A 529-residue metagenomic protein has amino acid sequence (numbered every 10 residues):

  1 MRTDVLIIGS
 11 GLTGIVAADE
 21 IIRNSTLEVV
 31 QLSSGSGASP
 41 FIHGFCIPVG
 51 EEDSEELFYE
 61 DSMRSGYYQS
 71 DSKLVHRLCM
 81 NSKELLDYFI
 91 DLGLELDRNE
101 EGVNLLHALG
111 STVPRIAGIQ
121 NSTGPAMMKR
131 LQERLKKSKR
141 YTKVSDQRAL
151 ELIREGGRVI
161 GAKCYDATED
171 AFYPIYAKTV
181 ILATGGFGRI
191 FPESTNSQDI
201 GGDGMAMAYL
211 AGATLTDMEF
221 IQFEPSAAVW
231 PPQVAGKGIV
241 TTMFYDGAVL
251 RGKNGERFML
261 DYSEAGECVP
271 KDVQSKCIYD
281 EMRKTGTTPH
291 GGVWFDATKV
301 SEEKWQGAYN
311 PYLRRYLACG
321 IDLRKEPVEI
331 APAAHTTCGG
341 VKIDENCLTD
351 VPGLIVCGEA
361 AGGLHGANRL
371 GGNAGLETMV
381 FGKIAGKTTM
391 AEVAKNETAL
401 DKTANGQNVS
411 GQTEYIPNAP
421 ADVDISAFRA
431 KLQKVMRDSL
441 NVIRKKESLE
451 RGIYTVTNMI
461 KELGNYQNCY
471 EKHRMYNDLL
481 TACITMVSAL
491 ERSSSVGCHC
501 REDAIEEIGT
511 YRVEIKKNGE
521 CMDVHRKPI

Functional and structural regions predicted by a protein language model:
M1-T13: Beta1/beta-strand and adjacent pyrophosphate-binding region of the FAD-binding site in flavoprotein oxidoreductases
M1-T3, E169-T179, D350-V351: Core beta-strand elements of the Rossmann-like FAD/NAD(P) dinucleotide-binding domain in flavoenzyme oxidoreductases
M1-T3, E20, G37-F41, Y88 (+6 more regions): Glycine- and aromatic-enriched mobile tails/lids
R23-I42: Glycine-rich FAD pyrophosphate-binding loop
I47-L78: Glycine-rich active-site loop/strand segments that organize a redox cofactor
L85, I90-A171, Y176, A183 (+2 more regions): Conserved redox-cofactor binding core of oxidoreductases
T179-Q233, K284-T287, N373-T388: Glycine-rich loop(s) and the adjacent beta-strand/alpha-helix scaffold that form part
M207, A213-D322, E326, T388-A394: An anion/pyrophosphate-binding glycine-rich loop and adjacent beta-alpha core in soluble alpha-beta enzymes
